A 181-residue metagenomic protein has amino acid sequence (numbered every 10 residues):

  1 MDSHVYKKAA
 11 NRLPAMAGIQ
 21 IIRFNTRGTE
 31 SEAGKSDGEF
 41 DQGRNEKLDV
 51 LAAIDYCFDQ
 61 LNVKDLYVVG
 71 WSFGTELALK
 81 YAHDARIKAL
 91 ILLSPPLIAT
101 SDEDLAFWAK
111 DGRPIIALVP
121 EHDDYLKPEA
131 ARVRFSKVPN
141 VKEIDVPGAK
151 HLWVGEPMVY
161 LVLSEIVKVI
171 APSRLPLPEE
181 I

Functional and structural regions predicted by a protein language model:
M1-Q60: Serine-hydrolase catalytic machinery in alpha/beta-hydrolase-like enzymes
D65-Y67, A89-I91: Residue in the alpha/beta-hydrolase core beta-strand immediately N-terminal to the catalytic nucleophile
V69-A78: Gly/Ala-rich beta-loop-alpha elbow adjacent to hydrolase catalytic centers
I91-T100, P120-H122: Active-site nucleophile loop of the alpha/beta-hydrolase fold
D111-G112, I116-V119, D123: Short beta-strand/loop motif that positions the catalytic acidic residue of the alpha/beta-hydrolase fold
D124-A130: Conserved alpha/beta-hydrolase "acid-adjacent" motif
Y125, A149-L161: Catalytic histidine-centered segment of alpha/beta-hydrolase-like enzymes
S136-L152: Catalytic histidine neighborhood in serine/cysteine hydrolases with alpha/beta-hydrolase-type architecture
